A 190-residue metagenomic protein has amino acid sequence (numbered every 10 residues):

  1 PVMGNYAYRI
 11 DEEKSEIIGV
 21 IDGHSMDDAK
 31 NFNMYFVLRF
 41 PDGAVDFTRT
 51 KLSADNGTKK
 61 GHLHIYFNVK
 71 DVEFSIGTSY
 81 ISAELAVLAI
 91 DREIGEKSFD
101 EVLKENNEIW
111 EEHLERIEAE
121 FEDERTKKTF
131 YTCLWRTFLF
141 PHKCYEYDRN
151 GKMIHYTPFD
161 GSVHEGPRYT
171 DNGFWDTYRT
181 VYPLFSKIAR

Functional and structural regions predicted by a protein language model:
P1-Y169: Beta-sandwich/jelly-roll carbohydrate-recognition scaffolds of carbohydrate-active enzymes
I109, H113, T177-R179, P183: A general alpha-helix detector
W135-R136, F140, V181-A189: Well-ordered alpha-helical scaffold segments within catalytic/enzyme domains
Y169-D171, V181-Y182: C-terminal substrate/ligand-recognition segments
D176, R190: Active-site-proximal binding-pocket segments
